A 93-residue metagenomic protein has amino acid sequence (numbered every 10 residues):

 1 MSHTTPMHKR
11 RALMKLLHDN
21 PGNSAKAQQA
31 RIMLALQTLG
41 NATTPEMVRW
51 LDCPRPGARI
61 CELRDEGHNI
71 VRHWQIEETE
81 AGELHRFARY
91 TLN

Functional and structural regions predicted by a protein language model:
S2-K26, I60, R64-N93: DNA-binding patch around the recognition helix
N23, W50-L51: Residue-level marker of alpha-helix boundaries and capping positions
A27-N41: Short amphipathic alpha-helical interface segments
N41-W50: Short acidic, hydrophobic short linear motifs in intrinsically disordered regions
C53-A58: Short, basic interhelical loop/turn and adjoining N-cap of the next helix at nucleic-acid- or acidic-partner-contacting
